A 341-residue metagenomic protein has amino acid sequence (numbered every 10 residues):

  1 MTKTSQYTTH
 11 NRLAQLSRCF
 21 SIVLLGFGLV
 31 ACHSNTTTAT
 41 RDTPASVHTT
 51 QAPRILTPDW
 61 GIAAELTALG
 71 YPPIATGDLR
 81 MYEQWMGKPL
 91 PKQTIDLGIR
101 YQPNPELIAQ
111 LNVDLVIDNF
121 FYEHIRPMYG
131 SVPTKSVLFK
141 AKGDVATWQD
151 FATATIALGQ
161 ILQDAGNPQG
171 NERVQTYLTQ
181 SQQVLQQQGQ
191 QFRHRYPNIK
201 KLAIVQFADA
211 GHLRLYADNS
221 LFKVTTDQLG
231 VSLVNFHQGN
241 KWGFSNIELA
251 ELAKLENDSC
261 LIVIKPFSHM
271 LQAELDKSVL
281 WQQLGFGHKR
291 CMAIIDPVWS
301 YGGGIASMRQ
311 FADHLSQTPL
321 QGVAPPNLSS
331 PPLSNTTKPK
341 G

Functional and structural regions predicted by a protein language model:
K3-F20: Bacterial N-terminal signal peptides that target proteins for export
G28-A31: C-terminal motif of bacterial Sec signal peptides marking the signal peptidase cleavage site
H33-T36: Bacterial signal peptide processing site
T40-L56: Post-signal peptide N-terminal segment of mature Sec-exported envelope proteins
R54-L107, F121: A short, structured surface patch at a secondary-structure boundary
G87-K142, F192-K201, Q206-D209, R214-I295: Binding-cleft/active-site segments that stabilize strongly anionic ligands or cofactors
V132-D209, I305-G341: Extracytoplasmic substrate-binding proteins
T153, N257-G341: Structured C-terminal subdomain patch of bacterial secreted/periplasmic proteins
